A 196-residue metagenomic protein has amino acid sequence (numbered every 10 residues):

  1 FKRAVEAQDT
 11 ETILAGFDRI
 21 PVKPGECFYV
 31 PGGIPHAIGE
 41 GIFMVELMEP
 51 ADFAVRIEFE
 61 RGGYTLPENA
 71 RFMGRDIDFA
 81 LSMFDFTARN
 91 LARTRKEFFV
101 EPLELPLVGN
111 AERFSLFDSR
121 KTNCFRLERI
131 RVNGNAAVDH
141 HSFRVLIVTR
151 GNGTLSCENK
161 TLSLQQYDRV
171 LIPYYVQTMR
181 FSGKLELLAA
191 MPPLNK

Functional and structural regions predicted by a protein language model:
F1-A4, G41, F125, R131-E158: Glycine- and acidic-residue-biased ligand/ion/polar-headgroup-sensing regions
F1-I13, L47-R89, E186-K196: Double-stranded beta-helix
A7-I57: Loop-centered beta-sheet repeat module
F17-Y29, C157-V176: Short acidic-glycine-tyrosine-enriched beta hairpin
G33-F53, T161, Q165, Y174-K196: Ligand-binding loop in jelly-roll beta-barrel domains
V55-N135, H140: C-terminal amphipathic alpha-helical segment
G109-N110, S119-C124, A137-H141, L146-T149 (+3 more regions): A structural signal for short secondary-structure junctions
I130, G151, Y167, L187: Hydrophobic, well-ordered secondary-structure elements that form the walls of internal hydrophobic environments
